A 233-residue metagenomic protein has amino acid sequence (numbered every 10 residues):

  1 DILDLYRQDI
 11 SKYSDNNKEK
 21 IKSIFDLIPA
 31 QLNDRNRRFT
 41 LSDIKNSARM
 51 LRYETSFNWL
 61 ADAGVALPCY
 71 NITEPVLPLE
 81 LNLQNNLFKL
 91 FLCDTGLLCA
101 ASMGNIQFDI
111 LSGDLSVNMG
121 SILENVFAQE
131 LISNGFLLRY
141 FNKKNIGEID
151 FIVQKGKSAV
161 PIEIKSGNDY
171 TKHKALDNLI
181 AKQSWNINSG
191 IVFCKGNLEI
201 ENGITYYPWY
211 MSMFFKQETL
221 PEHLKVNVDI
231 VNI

Functional and structural regions predicted by a protein language model:
D1-G156: Accessory nucleic acid-recognition modules appended to NTPase machines
Y70, D94-G96, N142, K165 (+2 more regions): Residues at the C-termini of beta-strands that transition into short coil/loop
D94, N145-E148, H173-K174, V228-I233: Nucleic-acid endonuclease domains
R139, V160, S189-V192: A structural signal for isolated positions on well-ordered beta-strands in alpha/beta enzyme cores
K157-N168: Active-site ExK catalytic segment of metal-dependent nucleases
S166-W209: Catalytic cores of nucleic-acid endonucleases
G196-I233: Domain-level recognition of nuclease-like catalytic cores that cleave nucleotide substrates
